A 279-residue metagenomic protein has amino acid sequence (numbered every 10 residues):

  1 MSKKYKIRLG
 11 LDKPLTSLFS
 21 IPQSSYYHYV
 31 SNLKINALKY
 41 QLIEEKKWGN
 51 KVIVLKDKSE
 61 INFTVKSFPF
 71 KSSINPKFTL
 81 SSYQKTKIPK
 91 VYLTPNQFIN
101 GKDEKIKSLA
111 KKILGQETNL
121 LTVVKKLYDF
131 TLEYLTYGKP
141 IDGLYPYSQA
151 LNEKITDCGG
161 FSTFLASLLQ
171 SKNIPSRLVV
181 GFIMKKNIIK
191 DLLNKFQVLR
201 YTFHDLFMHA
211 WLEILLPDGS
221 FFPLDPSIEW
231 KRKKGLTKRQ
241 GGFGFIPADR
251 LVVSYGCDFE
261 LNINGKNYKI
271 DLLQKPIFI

Functional and structural regions predicted by a protein language model:
M1-K71: Intrinsically disordered, low-complexity N-terminal segments that are enriched in acidic
P22, D129-L132, E229: Short amphipathic alpha-helical surface patches that mediate protein-protein
S25-N32, T136-P140, N173: A broad, low-specificity signal for short, low-complexity segments enriched in glycine/proline and polar/charged
H28-V30, S72-I74, K233-K238: A short, polar/proline- and glycine-enriched secondary-structure boundary/capping micro-motif
N32-N36, N75-K85, P226-E229: Short intrinsically disordered coil segments
S67-D157, F164-S167, S171, P276: Secondary-structure boundary elements
T163-N267: Hydrophobic/aromatic-rich core segments of domains that either
D271-I279: Extended hydrophobic packing segments that form well-structured cores
